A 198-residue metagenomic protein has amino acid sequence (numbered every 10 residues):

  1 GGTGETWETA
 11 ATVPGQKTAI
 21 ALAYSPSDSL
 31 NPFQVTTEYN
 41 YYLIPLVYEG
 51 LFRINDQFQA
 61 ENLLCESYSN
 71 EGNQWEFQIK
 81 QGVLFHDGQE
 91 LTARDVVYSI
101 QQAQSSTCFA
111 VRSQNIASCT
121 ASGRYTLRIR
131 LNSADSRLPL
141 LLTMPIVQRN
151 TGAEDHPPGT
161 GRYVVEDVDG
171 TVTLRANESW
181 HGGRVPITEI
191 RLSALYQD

Functional and structural regions predicted by a protein language model:
G1-Q16: Short, low-complexity disordered leader/linker segments with a strong preference for bacterial N-terminal type II
G15-P26, Q74-F77, V96-S99, L127-I129 (+3 more regions): Short, well-ordered beta-strand elements
L22-N70, Q78, Q101, S113: N-terminal lobe/hinge region of extracytoplasmic solute-binding protein
S27-V35, Q59-E61, H86, R137-L140 (+2 more regions): Short, solvent-exposed loop/turn elements at domain surfaces
E66-T107: Aromatic- and charge-enriched surface segment that lines or borders ligand/interaction sites
S67-Y68, S118-T120, Y163-V165: A structural signal for short hydrophobic beta-strand segments in well-ordered beta-sheet cores
A121-Y125: Residue-level recognition of beta-strand termini and adjacent short loop/turns
R130, A134-Q197: Gly/Pro-rich hinge or "lid" segments in bacterial periplasmic/extracellular proteins
